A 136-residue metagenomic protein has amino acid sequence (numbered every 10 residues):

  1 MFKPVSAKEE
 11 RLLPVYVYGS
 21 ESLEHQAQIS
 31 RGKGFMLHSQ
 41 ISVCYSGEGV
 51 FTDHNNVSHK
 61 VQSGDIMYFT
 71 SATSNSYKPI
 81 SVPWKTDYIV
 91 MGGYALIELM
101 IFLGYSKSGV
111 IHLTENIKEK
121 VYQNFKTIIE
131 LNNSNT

Functional and structural regions predicted by a protein language model:
M1-I66, P79-S81, Y105-S108: Generic protein-terminus/edge-of-domain signal
R11-P14, F35, V90, E115-Y122: Alpha-helix N-cap/helix-start motif at coil-to-helix transitions, marked by capping-box chemistry
E24-A27, E48, S71, I128-T136: A general structural signal marking secondary-structure boundaries and capping sites
K33-L37, K78, T114-I117, T136: Aromatic-acidic/polar surface patches that form glycan- and anion
Q40-V43, G92-A95, K120-T127: Amphipathic, well-ordered alpha-helical segments in soluble domains
T52, E98-M100: Residues that scaffold the ATP/ADP-binding catalytic core of kinase and kinase-like folds
S58, S71-A95: Ligand-binding loop in jelly-roll beta-barrel domains
F102-T136: Amphipathic alpha-helical segments enriched in hydrophobic/aromatic residues interleaved with Lys/Arg
